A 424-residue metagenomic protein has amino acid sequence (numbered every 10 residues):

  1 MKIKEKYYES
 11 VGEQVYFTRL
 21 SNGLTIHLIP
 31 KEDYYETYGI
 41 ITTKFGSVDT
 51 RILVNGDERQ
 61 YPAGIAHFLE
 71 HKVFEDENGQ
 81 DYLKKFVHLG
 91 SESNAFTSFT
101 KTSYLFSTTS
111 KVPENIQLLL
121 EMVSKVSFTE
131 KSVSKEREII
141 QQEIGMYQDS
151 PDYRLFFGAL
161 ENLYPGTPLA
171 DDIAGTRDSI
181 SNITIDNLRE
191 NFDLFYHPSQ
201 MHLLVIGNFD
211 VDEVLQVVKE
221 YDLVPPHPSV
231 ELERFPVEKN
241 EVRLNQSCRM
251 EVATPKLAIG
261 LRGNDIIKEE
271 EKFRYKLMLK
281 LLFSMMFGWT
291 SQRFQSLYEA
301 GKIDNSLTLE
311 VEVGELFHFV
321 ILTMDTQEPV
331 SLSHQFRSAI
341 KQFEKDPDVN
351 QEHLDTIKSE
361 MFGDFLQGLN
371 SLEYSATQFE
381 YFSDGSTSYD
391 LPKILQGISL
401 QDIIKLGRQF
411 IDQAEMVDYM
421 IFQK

Functional and structural regions predicted by a protein language model:
M1-D81, R189-S296, L406, M416-K424: His/Glu-rich zincin catalytic helix
R19, D76, D81-E231, T290 (+1 more regions): Charge-rich, well-structured scaffold segments of protease-associated domains
